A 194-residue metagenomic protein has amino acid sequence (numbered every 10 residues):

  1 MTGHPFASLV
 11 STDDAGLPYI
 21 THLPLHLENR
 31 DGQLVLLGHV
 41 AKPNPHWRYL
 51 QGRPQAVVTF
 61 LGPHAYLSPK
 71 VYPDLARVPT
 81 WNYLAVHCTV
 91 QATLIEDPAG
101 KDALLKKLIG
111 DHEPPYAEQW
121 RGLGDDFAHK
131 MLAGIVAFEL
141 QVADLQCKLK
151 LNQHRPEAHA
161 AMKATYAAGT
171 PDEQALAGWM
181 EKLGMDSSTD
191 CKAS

Functional and structural regions predicted by a protein language model:
T2-G3, G52-V58, K106-P114: Short, intrinsically disordered, mixed-charge
G3, Y19, G32, G52 (+2 more regions): A short, structural micro-pattern
H4-K42, V58: Short beta-strand segments
S11, V40, F60-G62, V142-D144 (+1 more regions): Pocket-edge structural micro-motifs
L36-V57, A168-Q174, E181-S187: An N-terminal domain-start capping segment
L37, V57, H87-T89, A137-Q141: Beta-strand secondary-structure signal
K42-L104: Short, structured beta-strand-loop surface elements
T93-S194: C-terminal edge-of-domain segments
